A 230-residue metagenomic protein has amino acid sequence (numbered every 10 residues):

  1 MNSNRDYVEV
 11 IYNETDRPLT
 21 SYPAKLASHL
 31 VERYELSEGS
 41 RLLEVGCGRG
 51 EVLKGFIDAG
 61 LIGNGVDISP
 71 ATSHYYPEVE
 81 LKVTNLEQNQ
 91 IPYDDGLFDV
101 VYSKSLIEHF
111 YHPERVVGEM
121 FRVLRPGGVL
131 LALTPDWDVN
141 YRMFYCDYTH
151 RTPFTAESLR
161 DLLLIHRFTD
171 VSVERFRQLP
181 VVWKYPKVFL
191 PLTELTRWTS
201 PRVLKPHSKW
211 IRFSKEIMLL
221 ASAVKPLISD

Functional and structural regions predicted by a protein language model:
M1-D94, V100-K104, V117, F176 (+2 more regions): Conserved N-terminal segment of class I S-adenosyl-L-methionine
V10-K25, E51, V83, Y111-V123 (+1 more regions): S-adenosyl-L-methionine-dependent methyltransferase catalytic module, highlighting the catalytic core
S105-H109: A short His-aromatic
